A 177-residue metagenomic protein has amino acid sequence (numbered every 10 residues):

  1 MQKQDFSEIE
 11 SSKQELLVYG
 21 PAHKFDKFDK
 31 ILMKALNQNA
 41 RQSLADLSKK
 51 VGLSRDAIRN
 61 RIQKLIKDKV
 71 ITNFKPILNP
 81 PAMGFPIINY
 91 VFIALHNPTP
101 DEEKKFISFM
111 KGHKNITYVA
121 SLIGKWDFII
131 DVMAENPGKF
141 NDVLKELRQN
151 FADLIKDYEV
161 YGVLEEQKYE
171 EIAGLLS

Functional and structural regions predicted by a protein language model:
M1-S177: A compositional/biophysical signature of low hydrophobicity enriched in polar/charged and small residues
